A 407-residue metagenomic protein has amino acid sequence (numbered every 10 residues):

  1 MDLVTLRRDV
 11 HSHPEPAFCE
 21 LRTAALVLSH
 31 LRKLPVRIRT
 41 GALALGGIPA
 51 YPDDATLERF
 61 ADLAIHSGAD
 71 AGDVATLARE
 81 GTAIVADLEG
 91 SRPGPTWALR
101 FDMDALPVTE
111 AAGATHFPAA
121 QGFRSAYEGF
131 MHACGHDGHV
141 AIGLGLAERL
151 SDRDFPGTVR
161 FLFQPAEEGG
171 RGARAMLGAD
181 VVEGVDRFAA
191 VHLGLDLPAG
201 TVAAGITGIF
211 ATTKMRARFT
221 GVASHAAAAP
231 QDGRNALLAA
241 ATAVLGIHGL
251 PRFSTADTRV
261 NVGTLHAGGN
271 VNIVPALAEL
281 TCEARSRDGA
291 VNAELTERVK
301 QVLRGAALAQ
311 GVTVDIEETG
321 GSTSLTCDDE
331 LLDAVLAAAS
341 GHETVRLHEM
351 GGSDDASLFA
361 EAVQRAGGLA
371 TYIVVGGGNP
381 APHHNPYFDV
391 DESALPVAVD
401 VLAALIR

Functional and structural regions predicted by a protein language model:
M1-H132, G145, D152-F155: Acidic/His- and Gly-rich active-site-bordering loop/insert found across diverse amide/peptide-bond hydrolases
V10, L99, H136, F161 (+8 more regions): Divalent metal-coordination and catalytic microenvironments
H11-H13, F18, H132, H136-H139 (+3 more regions): Histidine-centered active-site/metal-ligand motif
P52, L106-V108, F117-M131, D137-A141 (+2 more regions): Histidine/acidic-residue-rich, glycine-tolerant segments that coordinate divalent metal ions
D73-A78, E167, G205-I209, L347-G351: Short Gly/Pro-enriched turn/cap motifs at secondary-structure boundaries
T82, T213-M215, A278: Hydrophobic core residues within well-ordered beta-strands of beta-rich domains
L238-R407: Metal-dependent amide/peptide-bond hydrolase catalytic core, centered on the "pita-bread" metallohydrolase fold
